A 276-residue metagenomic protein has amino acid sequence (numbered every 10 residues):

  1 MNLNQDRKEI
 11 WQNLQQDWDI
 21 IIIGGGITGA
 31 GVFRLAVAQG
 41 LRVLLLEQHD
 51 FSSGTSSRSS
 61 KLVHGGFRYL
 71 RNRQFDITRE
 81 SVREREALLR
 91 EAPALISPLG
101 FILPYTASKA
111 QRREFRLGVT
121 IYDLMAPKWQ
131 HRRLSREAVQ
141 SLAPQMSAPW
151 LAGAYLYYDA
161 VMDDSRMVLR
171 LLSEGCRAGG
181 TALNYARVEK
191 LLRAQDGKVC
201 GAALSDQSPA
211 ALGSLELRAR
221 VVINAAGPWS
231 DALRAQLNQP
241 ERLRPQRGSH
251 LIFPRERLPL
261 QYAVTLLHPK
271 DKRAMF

Functional and structural regions predicted by a protein language model:
M1-I20, L35-A38: Extreme N-terminal leader/targeting segments of oxidoreductases
Q16-W18, A210-V221: Core beta-strand elements of the Rossmann-like FAD/NAD(P) dinucleotide-binding domain in flavoenzyme oxidoreductases
G24-G26, Q48: Glycine-rich Rossmann-fold phosphate-binding loop(s) that bind the pyrophosphate of adenine dinucleotide cofactors
G29: N-terminal Rossmann-fold NAD(P) dinucleotide-binding loop
L35, L46-Q48, A94-G100, E216 (+1 more regions): Active-site substrate-recognition segment that forms the wall of the catalytic cavity or substrate channel
V37-R58: Glycine-rich FAD pyrophosphate-binding loop
K61-L142: Dinucleotide-binding Rossmann-like beta1-alpha1 core, especially the glycine-rich loop that anchors the ADP
Y105-A178, L183-N184, K190-K198, A203: Flavin (FAD/FMN) cofactor-binding and adjacent substrate-gating region of FAD-dependent oxidoreductase domains
